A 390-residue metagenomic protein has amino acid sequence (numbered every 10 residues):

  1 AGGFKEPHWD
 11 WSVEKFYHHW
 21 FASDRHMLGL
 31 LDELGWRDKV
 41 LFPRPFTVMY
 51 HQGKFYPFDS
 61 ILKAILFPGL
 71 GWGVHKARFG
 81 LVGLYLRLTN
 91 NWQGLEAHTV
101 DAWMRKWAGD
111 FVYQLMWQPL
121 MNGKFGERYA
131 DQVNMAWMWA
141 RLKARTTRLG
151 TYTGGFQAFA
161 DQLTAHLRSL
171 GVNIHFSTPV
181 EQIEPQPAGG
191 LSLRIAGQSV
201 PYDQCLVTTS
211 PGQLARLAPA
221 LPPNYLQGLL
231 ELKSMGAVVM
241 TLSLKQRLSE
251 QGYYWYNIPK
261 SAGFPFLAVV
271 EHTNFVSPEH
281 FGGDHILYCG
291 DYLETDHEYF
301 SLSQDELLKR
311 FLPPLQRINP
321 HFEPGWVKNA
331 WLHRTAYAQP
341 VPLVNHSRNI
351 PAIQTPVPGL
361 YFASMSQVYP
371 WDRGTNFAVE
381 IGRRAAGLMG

Functional and structural regions predicted by a protein language model:
A1-H19: Conserved N-terminal glycine-rich FAD pyrophosphate-binding loop of Rossmann-like flavoproteins
W11, S23-M135, A140-T147: Mobile amphipathic helical/loop "lid" adjacent to a hydrophobic cofactor/ligand pocket
H18-R25, W92-V100, A108, K143-H166 (+2 more regions): Short beta-strand to alpha-helix junction loop
L41-F42, A237, Q251, F322-R334: A short coil-to-beta-strand element that immediately follows conserved catalytic motifs
N134, V276-G282, T335-F362, S366-Y369: FAD-binding beta-loop-beta segment adjacent to the flavin cofactor pocket
W137-I195, D203-Q204, T208: Helical element adjacent to the flavin cofactor pocket in flavoenzyme catalytic cores
P179-L287, Y292-S301, D305, R310-H321 (+1 more regions): Mid-domain catalytic core of redox enzymes that form a hydrophobic substrate pocket/lid adjacent to a catalytic redox
M365-M389: A conserved FAD-binding loop/helix module that cradles the flavin
